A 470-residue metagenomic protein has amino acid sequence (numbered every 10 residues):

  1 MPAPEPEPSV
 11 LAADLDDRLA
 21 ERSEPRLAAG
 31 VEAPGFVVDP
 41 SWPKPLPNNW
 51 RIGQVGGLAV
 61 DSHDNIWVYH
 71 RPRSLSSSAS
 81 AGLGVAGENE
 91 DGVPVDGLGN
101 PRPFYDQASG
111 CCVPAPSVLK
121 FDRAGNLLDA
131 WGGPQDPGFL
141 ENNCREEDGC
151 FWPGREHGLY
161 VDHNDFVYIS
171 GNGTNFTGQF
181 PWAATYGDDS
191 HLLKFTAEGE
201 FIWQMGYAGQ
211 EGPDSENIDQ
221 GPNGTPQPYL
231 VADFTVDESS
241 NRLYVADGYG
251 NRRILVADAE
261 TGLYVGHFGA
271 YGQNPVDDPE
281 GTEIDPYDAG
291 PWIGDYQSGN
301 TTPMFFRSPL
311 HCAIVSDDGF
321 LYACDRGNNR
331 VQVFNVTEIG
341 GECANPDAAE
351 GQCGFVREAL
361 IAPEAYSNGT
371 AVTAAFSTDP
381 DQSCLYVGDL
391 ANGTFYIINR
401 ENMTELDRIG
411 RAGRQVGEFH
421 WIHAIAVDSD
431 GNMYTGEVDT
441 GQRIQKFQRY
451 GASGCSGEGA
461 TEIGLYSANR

Functional and structural regions predicted by a protein language model:
L27-I52: A short helix->beta-strand "capping" segment at the edge of beta-propeller domains
L46, V55, R73-N164, N172 (+1 more regions): Blade-loop segments of beta-propeller domains
R51-D61, P114-P116, D136-D165, Q210-R242 (+3 more regions): Beta-rich, blade/repeat-based domains predominating in secreted/periplasmic proteins but also intracellular
N65-W67, F166-Y168, R242-A246, F320-A323 (+3 more regions): Conserved beta-propeller blade signature
P72-S74, G173-N175, Y249, G327 (+4 more regions): Residue-level signature of beta-propeller blades and closely related beta-rich strand-turn architectures in secreted
A115-L119, S190-L193, R252-V256, R330-Q332 (+2 more regions): A short loop-to-beta-strand structural motif that recurs across blades of beta-propeller domains
F320-F334, R357-I409: Loop/turn-rich, solvent-exposed surfaces of beta-rich toroidal or solenoidal domains
H420-R470: Blade-level signature of beta-propeller repeat domains, shared across WD40, Kelch, NHL, RCC1 and BNR/Asp-box propellers
